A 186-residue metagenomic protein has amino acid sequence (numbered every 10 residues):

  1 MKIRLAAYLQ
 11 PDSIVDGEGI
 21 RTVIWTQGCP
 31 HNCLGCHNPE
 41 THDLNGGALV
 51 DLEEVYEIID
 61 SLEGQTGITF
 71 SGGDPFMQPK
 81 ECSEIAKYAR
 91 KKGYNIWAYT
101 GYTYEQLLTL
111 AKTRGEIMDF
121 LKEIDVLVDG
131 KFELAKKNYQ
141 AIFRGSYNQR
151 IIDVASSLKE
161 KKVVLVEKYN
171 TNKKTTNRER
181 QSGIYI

Functional and structural regions predicted by a protein language model:
M1-W25, L34, N38-L44, V163-V164 (+2 more regions): N-terminal [4Fe-4S]-dependent radical SAM core
K2-Q10, I20, N38-F120: Conserved Radical SAM active-site core
I24, C33, D74, L127: Conserved, mostly hydrophobic/aromatic
Q78-K92, W97, K137-I186: P-loop/Walker A phosphate-binding loop and immediately adjacent motor/lid segment at beta-alpha junctions
D125-E133: Non-cysteine beta-strand/loop elements that form the S-adenosyl-L-methionine
